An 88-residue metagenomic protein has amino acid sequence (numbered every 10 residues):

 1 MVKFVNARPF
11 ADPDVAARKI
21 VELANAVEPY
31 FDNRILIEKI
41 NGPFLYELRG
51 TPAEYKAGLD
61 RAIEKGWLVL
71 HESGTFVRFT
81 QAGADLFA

Functional and structural regions predicted by a protein language model:
M1-A53: Short amphipathic alpha-helical interface segments
K19, K39, A57, R61 (+1 more regions): Amphipathic alpha-helical interaction segments
R49-E64: Short amphipathic alpha-helical interaction segments
E64-S73: A short, conserved structural fragment
E72-A88: Accessory beta->alpha helical hairpin/"wing" motif in late/C-terminal subdomains of nucleic-acid enzymes
